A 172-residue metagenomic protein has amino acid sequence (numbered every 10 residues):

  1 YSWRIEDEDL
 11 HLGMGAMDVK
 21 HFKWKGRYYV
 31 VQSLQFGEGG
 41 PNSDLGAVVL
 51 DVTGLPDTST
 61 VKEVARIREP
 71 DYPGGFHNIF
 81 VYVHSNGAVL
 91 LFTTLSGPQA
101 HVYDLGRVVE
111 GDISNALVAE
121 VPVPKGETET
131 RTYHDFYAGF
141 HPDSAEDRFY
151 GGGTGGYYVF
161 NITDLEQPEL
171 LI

Functional and structural regions predicted by a protein language model:
Y1-I172: Feature marking well-ordered beta-strand scaffolds used for ligand recognition
